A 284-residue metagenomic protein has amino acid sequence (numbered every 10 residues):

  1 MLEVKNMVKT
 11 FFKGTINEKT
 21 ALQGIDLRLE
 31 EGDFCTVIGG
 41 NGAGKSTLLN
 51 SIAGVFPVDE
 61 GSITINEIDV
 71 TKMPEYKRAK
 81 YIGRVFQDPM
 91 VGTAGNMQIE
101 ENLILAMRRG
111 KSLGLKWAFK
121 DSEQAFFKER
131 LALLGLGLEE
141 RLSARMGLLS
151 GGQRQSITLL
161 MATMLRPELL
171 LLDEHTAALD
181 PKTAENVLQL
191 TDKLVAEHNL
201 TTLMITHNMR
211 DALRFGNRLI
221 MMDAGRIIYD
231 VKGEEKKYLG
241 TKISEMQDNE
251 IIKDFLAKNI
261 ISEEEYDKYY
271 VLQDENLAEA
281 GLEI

Functional and structural regions predicted by a protein language model:
M1, T10-G24, P74: A short, flexible loop at the N-terminus of ABC-type nucleotide-binding domains that lies
T15, D69-G83, V91, L113 (+2 more regions): ABC ATPase NBD coupling module
I38-G40: The feature captures the beta-strand-to-loop junction immediately N-terminal to the Walker
A53: Helix-to-loop junction immediately C-terminal to a conserved catalytic motif
G61-I68, Y229: Conserved ABC transporter NBD signature motif
T206-H207: H-loop/switch region of ABC-family ATPase nucleotide-binding domains
R226-A257: Conserved beta-strand-loop-alpha-helix hinge in the C-terminal portion of ABC ATPase nucleotide-binding domains
